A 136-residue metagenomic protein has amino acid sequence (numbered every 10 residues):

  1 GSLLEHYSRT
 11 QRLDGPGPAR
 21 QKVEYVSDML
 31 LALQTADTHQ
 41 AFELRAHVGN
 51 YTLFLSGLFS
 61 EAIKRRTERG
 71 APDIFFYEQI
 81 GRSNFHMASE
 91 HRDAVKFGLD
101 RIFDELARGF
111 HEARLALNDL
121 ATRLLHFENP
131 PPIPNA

Functional and structural regions predicted by a protein language model:
G1-R114: Long, non-catalytic protein-protein interaction scaffolds
N129-P132: Amphipathic/hydrophobic helical signal segments and adjacent flexible N-terminal regions that mediate secretion
N135-A136: Helix-rich, well-folded core regions that mediate interactions or catalysis
